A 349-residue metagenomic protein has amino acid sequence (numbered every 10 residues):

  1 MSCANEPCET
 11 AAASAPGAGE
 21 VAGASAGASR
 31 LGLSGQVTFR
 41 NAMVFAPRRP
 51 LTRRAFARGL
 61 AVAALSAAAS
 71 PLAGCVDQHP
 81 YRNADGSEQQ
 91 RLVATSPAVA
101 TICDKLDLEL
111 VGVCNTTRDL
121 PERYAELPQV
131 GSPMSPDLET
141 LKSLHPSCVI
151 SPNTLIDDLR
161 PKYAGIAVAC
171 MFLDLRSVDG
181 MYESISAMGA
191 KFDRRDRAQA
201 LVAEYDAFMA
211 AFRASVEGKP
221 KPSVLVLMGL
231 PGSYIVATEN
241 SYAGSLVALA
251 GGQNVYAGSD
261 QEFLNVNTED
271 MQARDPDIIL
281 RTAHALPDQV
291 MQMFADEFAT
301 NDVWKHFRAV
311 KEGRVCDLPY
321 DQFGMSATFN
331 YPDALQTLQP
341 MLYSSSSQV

Functional and structural regions predicted by a protein language model:
M1-L51, A55, L60-P71: N-terminal secretory signal peptides
Q78-R91, D158-S233, Q253-G258, V310-V349: Extracytoplasmic substrate-binding proteins
R91-L144, C148-N153: A short, structured surface patch at a secondary-structure boundary
S96, N153, S259, T282-L286: Short secondary-structure boundary segments
T117-D119, V236-F263: Alpha-helical, coiled-coil/dimerization segments enriched in small aliphatic residues
L138-H145, I166, V266-D275: Short helices/loops that flank or line small-molecule/ion binding pockets
A285-N301: Short, surface-exposed loop/helix-turn segments at secondary-structure junctions that function as lids/hinges flanking
